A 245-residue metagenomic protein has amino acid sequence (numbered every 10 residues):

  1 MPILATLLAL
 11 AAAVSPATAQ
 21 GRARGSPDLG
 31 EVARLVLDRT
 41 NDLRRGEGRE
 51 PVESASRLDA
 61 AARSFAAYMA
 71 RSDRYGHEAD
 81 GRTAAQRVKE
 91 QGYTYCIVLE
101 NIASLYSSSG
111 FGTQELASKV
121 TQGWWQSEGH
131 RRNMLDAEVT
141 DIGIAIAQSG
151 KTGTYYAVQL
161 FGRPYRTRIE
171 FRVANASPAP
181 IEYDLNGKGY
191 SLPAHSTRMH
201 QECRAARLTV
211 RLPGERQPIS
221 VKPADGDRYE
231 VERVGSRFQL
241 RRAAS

Functional and structural regions predicted by a protein language model:
P2-A13: Bacterial N-terminal signal peptides
Q20-V88, A137-G143: Short, well-ordered surface patches within globular domains
A84-G162: A well-ordered secondary-structure block
L160-E170: Short domain-boundary/entry signatures in modular proteins, especially in secreted/extracellular architectures
I169-P180: Asparagine-centered strand-capping/turn motif at beta-strand->loop junctions
N186-E202, I219-D225: Short, solvent-exposed S/T- and G/P-enriched segments that are highly enriched in secreted/extracellular and lumenal
R204-Q217: A short, solvent-exposed beta-strand micro-motif common in secreted/extracellular proteins
Q217-S245: Extracellular beta-sheet/turn segments enriched in Thr/Pro/Gly and aliphatic residues
